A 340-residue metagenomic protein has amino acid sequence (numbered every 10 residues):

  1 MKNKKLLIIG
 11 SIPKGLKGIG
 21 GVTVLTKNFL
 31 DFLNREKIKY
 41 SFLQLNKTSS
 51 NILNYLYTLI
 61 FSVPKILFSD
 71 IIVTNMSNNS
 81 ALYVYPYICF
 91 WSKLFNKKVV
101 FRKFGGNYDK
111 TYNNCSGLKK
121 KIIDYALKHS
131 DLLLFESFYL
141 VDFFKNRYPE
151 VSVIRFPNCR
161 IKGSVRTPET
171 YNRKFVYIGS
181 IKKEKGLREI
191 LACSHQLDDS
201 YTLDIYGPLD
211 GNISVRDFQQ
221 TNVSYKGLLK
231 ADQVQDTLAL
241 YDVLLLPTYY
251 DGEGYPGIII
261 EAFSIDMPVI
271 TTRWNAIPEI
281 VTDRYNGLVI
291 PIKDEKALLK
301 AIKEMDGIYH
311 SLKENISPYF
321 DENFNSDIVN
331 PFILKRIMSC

Functional and structural regions predicted by a protein language model:
L7-I9, R160, R166-K185, I190-D198 (+1 more regions): Conserved donor-binding/catalytic core segment of Leloir-type glycosyltransferases
S77-A81, V99-S116, L132, G163: A short, histidine- and acid-enriched strand-loop-helix "catalytic/donor-clamping" loop that lines the nucleotide-sugar
I123-V165: Donor nucleotide-sugar binding/catalytic pocket of nucleotide-sugar-dependent glycosyltransferases
I213-D232: Nucleotide-activated donor-binding/catalytic signature segment of Leloir-type glycosyltransferases, i.e., the conserved
A239-E253, M267: Acidic donor-binding loop of glycosyltransferase active sites
L245, S264, P268-T271, V281 (+1 more regions): Short hydrophobic beta-strand element within catalytic cores of glycosyltransferases and related nucleotide-activated
D283-R284, L288-E295, I302-Y309: Conserved acidic donor-binding segment of nucleotide-sugar-dependent glycosyltransferases
G307-M338: A charged, aromatic-enriched C-terminal amphipathic alpha-helix characteristic of glycosyltransferases across folds
